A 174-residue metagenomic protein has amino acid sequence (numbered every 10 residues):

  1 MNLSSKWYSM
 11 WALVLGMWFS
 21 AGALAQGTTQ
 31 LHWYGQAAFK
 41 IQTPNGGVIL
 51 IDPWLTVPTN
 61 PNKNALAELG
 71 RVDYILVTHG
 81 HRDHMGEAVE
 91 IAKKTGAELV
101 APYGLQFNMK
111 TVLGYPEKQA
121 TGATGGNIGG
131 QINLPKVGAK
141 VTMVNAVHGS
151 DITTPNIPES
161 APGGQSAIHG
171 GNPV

Functional and structural regions predicted by a protein language model:
M1-K6: N-terminal secretory signal peptides that target proteins for export/translocation
S9-G22: Bacterial N-terminal signal peptides
Q26-T28, G104-V174: Metallo-beta-lactamase
G27-Q42: Short N-terminal segments immediately surrounding and downstream of signal-peptide cleavage
A37, R82, L105-Q106: Alpha-helix capping/helix-boundary segments
T43-R82, G86-E90, P116-E117, S150-P173: Pre-active-site segment of Zn-dependent metallo-hydrolases
G47, K94-A97: A short helix->loop->beta-strand "cap" motif at the edges of active sites that frequently abuts
Y74, G96-G104: Short internal beta-strands
